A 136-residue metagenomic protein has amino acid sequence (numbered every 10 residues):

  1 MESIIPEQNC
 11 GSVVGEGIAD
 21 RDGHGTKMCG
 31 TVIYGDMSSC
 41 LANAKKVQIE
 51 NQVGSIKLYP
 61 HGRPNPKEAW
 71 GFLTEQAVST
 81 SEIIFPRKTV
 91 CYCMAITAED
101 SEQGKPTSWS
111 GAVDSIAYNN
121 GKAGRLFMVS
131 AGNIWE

Functional and structural regions predicted by a protein language model:
M1-N9, V14-A69, G104, K122-G124: Subtilisin-like serine protease catalytic core
Y59-E136: Substrate-binding/access-modulating region of protease and related hydrolase catalytic domains
